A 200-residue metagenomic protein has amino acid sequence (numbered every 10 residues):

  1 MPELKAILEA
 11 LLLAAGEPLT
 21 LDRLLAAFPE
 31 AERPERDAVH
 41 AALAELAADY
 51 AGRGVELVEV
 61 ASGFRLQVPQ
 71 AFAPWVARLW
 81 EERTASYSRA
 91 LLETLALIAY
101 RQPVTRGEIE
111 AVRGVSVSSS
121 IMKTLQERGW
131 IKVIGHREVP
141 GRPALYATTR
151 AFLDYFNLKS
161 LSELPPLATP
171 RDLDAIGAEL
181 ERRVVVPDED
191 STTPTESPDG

Functional and structural regions predicted by a protein language model:
M1-A51, G129: Short Lys/Arg-rich amphipathic alpha-helical segments
M1-L8, L66-L92, E127: Short alpha-helical segments that sit at the start of domains
E3-L4, A151-G200: Phosphate-centric recognition/catalysis
L8-L13, E17, Y87-V104: Short amphipathic alpha-helical interface segments
L19-A27, P103-R113: Short acidic, hydrophobic short linear motifs in intrinsically disordered regions
P34-E45, V112-W130, P140-P143, D174: Short amphipathic alpha-helical interaction segments
A47-V58, G129-E138: A short, conserved structural fragment
V60-L79, I134-L158: Short, cationic-aromatic polyanion-contact patches
